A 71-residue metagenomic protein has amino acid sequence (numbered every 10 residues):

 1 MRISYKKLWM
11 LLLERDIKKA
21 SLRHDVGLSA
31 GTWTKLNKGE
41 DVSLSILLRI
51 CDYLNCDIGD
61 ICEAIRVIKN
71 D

Functional and structural regions predicted by a protein language model:
M1-A20: A short, Lys/Arg-rich alpha-helix, primarily the initiator
R2, M10-L11, K35, C62-D71: Short, charged recognition helix plus adjacent turn of helix-turn-helix-like nucleic-acid-binding domains
L12, R23, N37, C51: The alpha-helix within a helix-turn-helix
D16-T34: Short alpha-helical DNA-recognition segment
L22, L47-C51, I61: Hydrophobic packing within well-folded, soluble alpha/beta domains
G39-D52, N70: Short, basic-rich loop-to-helix N-cap that marks the start of a DNA-contacting helix
